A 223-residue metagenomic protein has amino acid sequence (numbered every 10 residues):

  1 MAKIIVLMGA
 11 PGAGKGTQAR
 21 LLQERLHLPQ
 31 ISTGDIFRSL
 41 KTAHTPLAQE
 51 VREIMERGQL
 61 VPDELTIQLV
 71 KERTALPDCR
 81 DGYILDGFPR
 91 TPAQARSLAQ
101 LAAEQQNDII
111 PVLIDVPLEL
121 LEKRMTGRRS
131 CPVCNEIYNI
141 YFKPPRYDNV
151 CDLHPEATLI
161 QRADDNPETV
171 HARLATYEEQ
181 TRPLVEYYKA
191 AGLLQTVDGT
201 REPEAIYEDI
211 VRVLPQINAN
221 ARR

Functional and structural regions predicted by a protein language model:
M1-R223: Glycine-rich phosphate-binding loop of ATP-dependent small-molecule kinases
